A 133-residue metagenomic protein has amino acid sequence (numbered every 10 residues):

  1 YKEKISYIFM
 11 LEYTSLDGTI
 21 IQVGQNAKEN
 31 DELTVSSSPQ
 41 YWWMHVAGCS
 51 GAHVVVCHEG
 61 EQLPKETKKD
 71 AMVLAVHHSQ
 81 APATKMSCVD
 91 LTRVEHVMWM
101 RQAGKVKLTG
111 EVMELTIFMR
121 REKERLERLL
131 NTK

Functional and structural regions predicted by a protein language model:
I5-K133: Duplex nucleic acid-engaging cores and interfaces of nucleic-acid transaction enzymes
